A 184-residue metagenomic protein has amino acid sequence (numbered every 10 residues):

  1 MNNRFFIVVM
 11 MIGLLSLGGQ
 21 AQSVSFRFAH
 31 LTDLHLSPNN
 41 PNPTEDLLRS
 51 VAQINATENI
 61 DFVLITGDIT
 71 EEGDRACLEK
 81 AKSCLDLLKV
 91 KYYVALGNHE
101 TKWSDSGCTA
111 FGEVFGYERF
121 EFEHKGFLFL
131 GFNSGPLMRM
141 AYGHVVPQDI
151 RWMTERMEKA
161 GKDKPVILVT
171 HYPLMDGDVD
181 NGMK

Functional and structural regions predicted by a protein language model:
M1-I7: Bacterial N-terminal signal peptides that target proteins for export
I7-S16: Bacterial N-terminal signal peptides
L17-K80: N-terminal active-site segment of His-dependent metallophosphoesterases
S23, G161-K184: Active-site-proximal segments of metal-dependent phosphoesterases and phosphodiesterases across multiple
S25-P38, G126-P136, I167-H171: Active-site-proximal beta-strand elements of phosphoester/diester hydrolases
L31-T32, F62-D68, Y92-N98, F132 (+1 more regions): Active-site neighborhood of phospho(di)ester-bond hydrolases with catalytic His/Asp-centered motifs
L34-S37, I69-E72, N98-K102, G135-M138 (+1 more regions): Solvent-exposed loop/turn segments at secondary-structure junctions within structured extracellular/periplasmic domains
R75-P165: Extended active-site neighborhood of metal-dependent phosphoesterases/phosphodiesterases
